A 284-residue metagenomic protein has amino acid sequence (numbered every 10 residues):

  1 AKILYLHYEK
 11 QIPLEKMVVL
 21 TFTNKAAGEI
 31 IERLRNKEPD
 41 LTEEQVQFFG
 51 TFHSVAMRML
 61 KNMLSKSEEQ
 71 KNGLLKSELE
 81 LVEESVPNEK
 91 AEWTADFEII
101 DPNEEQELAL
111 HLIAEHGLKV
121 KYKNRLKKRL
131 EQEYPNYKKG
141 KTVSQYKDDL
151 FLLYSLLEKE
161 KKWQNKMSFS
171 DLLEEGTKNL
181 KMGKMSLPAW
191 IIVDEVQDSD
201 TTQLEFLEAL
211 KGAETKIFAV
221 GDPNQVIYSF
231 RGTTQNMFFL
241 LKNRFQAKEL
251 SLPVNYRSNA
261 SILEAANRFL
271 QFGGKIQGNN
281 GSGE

Functional and structural regions predicted by a protein language model:
A1, K16-V18, E89-K90, T94-D96 (+5 more regions): Accessory N-terminal region flanking or inserted into the helicase ATPase core in nucleic-acid motor proteins
A1-S85, L187, E264-N267: P-loop NTPase Walker
L6, A56, V196-L207, V226-Y228: Catalytic P-loop NTPase motifs of RecA-like helicase/translocase cores
E9-P13, D40-T42, M182-M185, L210-A213 (+1 more regions): Conserved catalytic network of the ASCE P-loop NTPase/AAA+ motor domain
A26, I30, L34, E195 (+3 more regions): Helical "lid/switch" subdomain of P-loop NTPase nucleotide-binding domains
G28, E32, M57-R58, E107 (+3 more regions): Alpha-helical elements of the RecA-like P-loop NTPase motor core of helicases
Q70-E92, I99-N103, K119-R129, E249-E284: Coupling/hinge elements of helicase-like and P-loop NTPase modules
L204-E284: Conserved RecA-like helicase ATPase core segment that couples NTP binding/hydrolysis to strand translocation
